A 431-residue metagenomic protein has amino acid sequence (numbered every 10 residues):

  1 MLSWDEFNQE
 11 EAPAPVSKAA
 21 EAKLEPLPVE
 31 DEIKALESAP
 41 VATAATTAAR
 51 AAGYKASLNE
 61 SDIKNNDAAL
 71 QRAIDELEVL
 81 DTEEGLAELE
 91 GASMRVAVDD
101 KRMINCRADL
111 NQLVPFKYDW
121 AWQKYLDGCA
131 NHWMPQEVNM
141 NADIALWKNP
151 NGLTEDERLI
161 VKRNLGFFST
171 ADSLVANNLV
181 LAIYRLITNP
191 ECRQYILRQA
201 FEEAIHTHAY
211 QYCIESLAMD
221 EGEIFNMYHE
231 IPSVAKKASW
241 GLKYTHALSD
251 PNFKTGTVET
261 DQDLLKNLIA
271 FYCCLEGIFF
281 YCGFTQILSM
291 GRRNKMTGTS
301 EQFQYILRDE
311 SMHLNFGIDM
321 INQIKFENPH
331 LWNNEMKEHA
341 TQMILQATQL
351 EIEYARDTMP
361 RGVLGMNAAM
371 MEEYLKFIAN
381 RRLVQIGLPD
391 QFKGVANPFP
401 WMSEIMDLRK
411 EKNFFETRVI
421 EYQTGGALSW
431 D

Functional and structural regions predicted by a protein language model:
D5-N66: N-terminal intrinsically disordered, low-complexity tails
P28-D31, P40, D62, I74 (+5 more regions): Generic low-complexity, intrinsically disordered sequence content enriched in small uncharged/hydrophobic residues
I74-S93, E157-L159: Membrane-interacting alpha-helical segments
G85-W147: Amphipathic alpha-helical packing elements
K148, D156-D431: Non-heme di-metal
